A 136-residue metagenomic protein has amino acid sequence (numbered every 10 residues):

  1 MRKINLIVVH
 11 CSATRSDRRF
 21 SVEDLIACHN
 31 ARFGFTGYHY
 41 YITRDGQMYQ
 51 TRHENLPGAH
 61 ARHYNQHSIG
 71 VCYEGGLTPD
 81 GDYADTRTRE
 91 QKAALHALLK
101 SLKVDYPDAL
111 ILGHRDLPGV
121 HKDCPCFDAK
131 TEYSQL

Functional and structural regions predicted by a protein language model:
M1-L56: Short, conserved "active-site rim" segments that organize catalytic pockets and cofactor/ligand binding
M1-V8, S12, S16, R44-Q47 (+2 more regions): Basic/polar, cationic surfaces and motifs that engage anionic cell-wall and phosphate/carboxylate ligands
F20, A59-Q66: A short, polar/proline- and glycine-enriched secondary-structure boundary/capping micro-motif
N55-R62, K100: Short amphipathic alpha-helices and their capping/turn segments at secondary-structure boundaries
